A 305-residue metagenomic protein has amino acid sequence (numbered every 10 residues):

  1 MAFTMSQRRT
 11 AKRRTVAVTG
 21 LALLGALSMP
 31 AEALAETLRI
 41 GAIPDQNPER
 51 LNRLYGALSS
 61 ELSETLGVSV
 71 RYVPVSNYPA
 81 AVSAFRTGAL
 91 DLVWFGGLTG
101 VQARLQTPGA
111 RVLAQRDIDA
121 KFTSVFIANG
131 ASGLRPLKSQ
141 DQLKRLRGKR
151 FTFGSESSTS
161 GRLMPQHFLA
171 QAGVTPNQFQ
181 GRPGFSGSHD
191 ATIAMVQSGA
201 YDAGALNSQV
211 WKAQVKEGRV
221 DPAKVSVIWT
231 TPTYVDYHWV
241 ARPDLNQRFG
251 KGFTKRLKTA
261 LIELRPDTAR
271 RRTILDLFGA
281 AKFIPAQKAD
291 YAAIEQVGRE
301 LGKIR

Functional and structural regions predicted by a protein language model:
A35-T99: Extracytoplasmic small-molecule ligand-binding "clamshell" domains of the periplasmic binding protein/Venus flytrap
E36-L38, Q46-A57, V240-A241, L245-R305: An extracytoplasmic/periplasmic, membrane-proximal ligand-sensing/linker region
P44, S124-P136, V235-F249: A bilobed periplasmic-binding-protein/Venus flytrap-type ligand-binding module shared by bacterial periplasmic
A57-G67, S160-F185, V215-V220, Q296-I304: Ligand-binding cleft/hinge of the Venus flytrap
Y72-S83, G96-L98, P176-A194, T233-V235: Short helix-initiation/N-cap motifs at beta->coil->alpha
W94-T107, A170-Q171, Q197, D202-P222: A ligand-binding cleft/hinge motif common to bilobed small-molecule-binding domains
A110-D119, F179-R182, V215-T233: Short beta-strand->loop
R116-A172: A conserved helix-loop-strand patch within extracytoplasmic ligand-binding domains of the periplasmic binding
